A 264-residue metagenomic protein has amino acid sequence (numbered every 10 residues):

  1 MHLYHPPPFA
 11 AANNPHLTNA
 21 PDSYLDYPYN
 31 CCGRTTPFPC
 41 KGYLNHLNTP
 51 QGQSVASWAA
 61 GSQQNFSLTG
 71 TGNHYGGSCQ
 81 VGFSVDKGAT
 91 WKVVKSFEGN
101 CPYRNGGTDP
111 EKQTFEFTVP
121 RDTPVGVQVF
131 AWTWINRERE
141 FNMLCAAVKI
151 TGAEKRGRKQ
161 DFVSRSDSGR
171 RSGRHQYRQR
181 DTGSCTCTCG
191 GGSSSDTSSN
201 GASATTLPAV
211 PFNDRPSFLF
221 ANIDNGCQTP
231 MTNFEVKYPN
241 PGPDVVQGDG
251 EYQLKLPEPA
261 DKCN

Functional and structural regions predicted by a protein language model:
M1-C79, K87-T114, V125, R137-N264: Peripheral, solvent-exposed domain-edge segments that often transition into intrinsically disordered/low-complexity
Q80, A131: Conserved beta-strand and immediately adjacent loop positions that scaffold enzyme active sites
F117-P120: Proline-anchored loop/turn motifs at beta-strand termini and strand-loop-strand connectors
T123-V129: Short glycine/proline/serine/threonine-rich loop/turn segments at secondary-structure transition edges
T133-I135: Beta-strand-rich extracellular modules
